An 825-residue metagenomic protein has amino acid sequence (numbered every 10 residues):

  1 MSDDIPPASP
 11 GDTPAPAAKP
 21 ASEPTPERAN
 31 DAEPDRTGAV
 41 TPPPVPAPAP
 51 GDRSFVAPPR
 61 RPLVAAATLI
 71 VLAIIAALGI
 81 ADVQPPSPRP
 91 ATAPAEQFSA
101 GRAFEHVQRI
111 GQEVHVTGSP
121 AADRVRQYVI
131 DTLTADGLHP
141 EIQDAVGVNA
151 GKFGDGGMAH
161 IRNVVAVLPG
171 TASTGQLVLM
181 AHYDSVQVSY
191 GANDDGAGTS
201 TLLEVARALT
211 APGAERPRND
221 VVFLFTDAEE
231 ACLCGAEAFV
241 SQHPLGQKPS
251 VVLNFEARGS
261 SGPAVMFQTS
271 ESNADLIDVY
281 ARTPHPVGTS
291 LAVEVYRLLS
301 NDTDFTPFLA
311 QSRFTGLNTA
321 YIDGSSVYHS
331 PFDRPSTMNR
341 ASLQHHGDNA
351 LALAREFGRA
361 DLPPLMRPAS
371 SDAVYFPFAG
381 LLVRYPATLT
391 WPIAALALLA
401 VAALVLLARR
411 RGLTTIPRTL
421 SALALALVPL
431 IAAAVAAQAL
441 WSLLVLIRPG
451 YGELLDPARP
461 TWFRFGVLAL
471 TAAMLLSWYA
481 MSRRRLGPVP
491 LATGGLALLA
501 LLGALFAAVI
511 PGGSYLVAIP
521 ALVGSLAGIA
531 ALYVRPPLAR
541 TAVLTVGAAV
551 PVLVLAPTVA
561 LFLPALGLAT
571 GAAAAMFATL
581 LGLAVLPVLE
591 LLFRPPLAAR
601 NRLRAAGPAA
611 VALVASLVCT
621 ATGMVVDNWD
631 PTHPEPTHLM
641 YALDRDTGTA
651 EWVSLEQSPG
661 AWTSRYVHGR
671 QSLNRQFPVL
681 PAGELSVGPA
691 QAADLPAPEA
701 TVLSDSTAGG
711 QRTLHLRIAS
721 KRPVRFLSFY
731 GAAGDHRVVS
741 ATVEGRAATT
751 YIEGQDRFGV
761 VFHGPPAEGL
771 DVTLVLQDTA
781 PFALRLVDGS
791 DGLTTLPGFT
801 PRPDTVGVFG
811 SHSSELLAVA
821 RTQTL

Functional and structural regions predicted by a protein language model:
I5-P50: Intrinsically disordered, low-complexity terminal tails and inter-domain linkers enriched for S/T/G/P/D/E
S54-L69, R602-A610: N-terminal Sec-pathway targeting helices
P59-P62, P377-L396, D456-R464: Juxtamembrane/start-of-transmembrane alpha-helix segments at the extracytoplasmic/lumenal side of membrane anchors
A65-G79, P608-A621: Hydrophobic membrane-insertion alpha-helices, especially the h-region of bacterial N-terminal signal peptides
P85-Y385, Y751-D778: Soluble extramembrane regions of membrane proteins in the secretory/endomembrane system
Q127-V167, T199-S200, R282, Y641-L825: Extracytosolic and intramembrane catalytic regions of membrane-associated proteins in envelope/secretory systems
A373-L382, L446-R459, E815: Juxtamembrane membrane-water interface segments that cap and precede transmembrane helices
A397-E699: Alpha-helical transmembrane segments of integral membrane proteins
